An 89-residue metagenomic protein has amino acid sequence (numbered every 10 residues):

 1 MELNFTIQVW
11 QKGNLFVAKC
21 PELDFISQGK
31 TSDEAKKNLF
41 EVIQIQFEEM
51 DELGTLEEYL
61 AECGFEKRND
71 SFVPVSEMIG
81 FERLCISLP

Functional and structural regions predicted by a protein language model:
M1-N4, K37-P89: Short, charged, surface-exposed hinge/linker loops at domain edges that act as mobile lids or interdomain connectors
L3-E22: Short aromatic-glycine-(Arg/Gly/Cys) micro-motifs in beta-strand/loop hairpins
V17-K19, Q28, K37: Short acidic, gly/pro-rich beta-turn/loop elements at beta-sheet edges and active-site/ligand-binding grooves
E22-F25, M78-G80: Residue-level preference for alpha-helix termini and adjacent loops
L23-D33: A short, exposed loop/beta-hairpin motif centered on an aromatic-Gly-Thr core
